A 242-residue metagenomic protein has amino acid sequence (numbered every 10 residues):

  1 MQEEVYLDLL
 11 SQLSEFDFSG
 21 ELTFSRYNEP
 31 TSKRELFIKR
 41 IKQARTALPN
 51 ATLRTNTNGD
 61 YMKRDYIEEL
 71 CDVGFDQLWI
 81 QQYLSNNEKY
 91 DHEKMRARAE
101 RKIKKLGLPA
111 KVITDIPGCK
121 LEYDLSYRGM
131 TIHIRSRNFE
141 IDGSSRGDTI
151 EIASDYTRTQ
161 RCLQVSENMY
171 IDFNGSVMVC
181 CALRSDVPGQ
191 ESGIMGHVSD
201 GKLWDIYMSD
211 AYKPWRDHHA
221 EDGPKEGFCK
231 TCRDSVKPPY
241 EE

Functional and structural regions predicted by a protein language model:
M1-S136, G143-S145: Conserved glycine-rich "GG(E/T)P / GGGxP" loop and the immediately following alpha-helix in the radical SAM core
N28, T57-G59, L84, F173 (+2 more regions): Short, flexible loop/turn elements at secondary-structure junctions
T55, Q164, P188-E191: Short, solvent-exposed coil/turn segments
M62, C162, M195-V198: Short clusters of hydrophobic/aromatic residues that line enzyme substrate/ligand-binding pockets
Y66, V165, G193: Conserved sugar-transfer catalytic core signal across GT-A, GT-B, and GT-C glycosyltransferases
A99-L183, P224-K237: A C-terminal junction/extension of Radical SAM enzymes
S176-V177, A182-E242: Flexible mid-to-C-terminal extensions adjoining Fe-S/redox cofactors in radical SAM and related proteins
